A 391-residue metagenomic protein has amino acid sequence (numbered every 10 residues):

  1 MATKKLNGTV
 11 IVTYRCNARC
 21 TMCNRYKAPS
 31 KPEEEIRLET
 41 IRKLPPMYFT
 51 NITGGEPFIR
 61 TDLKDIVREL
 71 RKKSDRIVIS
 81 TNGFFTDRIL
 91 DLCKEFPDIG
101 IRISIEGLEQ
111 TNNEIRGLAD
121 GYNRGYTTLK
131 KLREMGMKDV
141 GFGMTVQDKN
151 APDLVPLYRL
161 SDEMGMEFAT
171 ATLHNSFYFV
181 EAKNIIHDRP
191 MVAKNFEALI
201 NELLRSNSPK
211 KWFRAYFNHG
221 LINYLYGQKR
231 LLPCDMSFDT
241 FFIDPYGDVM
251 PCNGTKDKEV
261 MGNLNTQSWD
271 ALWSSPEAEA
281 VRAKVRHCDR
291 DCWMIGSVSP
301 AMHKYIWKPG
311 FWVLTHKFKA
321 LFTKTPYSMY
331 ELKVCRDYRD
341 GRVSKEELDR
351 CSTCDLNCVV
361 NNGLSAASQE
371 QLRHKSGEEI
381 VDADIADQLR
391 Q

Functional and structural regions predicted by a protein language model:
M1-D98, F177, R350, N361-N362: Conserved alpha-helical substructure of the radical SAM core
A2-K4, N253-Q391: Flexible mid-to-C-terminal extensions adjoining Fe-S/redox cofactors in radical SAM and related proteins
V12, I89, I103, F142 (+5 more regions): Generic structural signal for small/hydrophobic residues in well-ordered secondary structure, especially within
T13, N17, L231, V285 (+1 more regions): Residues immediately within or flanking Cys/His clusters that coordinate Zn2+ in small zinc-binding modules
N17, K64, T86, L108-E109 (+2 more regions): Alpha-helix N-cap/helix-start and coil->helix boundary motif
R19, C23, R60, T111 (+3 more regions): Residues that scaffold the ATP/ADP-binding catalytic core of kinase and kinase-like folds
M22, L63, I89-L92, I115 (+3 more regions): Short aromatic-enriched loop/helix-cap "lid" or pocket-rim segments at secondary-structure transitions that line
E34, E69, K73, I99-E106 (+7 more regions): Radical SAM enzyme [4Fe-4S]-AdoMet core and its adjacent flexible, acidic and glycine-rich loops/tails across
